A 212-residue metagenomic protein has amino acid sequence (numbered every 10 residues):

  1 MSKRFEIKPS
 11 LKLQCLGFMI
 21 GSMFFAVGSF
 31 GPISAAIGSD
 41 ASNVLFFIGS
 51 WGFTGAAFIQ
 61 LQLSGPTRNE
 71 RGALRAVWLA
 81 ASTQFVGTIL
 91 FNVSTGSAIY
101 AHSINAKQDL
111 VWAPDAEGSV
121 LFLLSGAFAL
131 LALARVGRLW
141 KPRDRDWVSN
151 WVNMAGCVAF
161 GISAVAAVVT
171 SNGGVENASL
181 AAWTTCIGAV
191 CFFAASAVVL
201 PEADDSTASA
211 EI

Functional and structural regions predicted by a protein language model:
M1-S10, G31-I37, I59-W78, S97-Q108 (+3 more regions): Juxtamembrane membrane-water interface segments of multi-pass membrane proteins, especially cytoplasmic-side
F5-T54, L61: The feature marks the first
L13-I20, A41-G52, A76-V86, K107-L124 (+4 more regions): Physicochemical signature of membrane-embedded alpha-helices that form the seven-helix bundle of GPCRs, emphasizing
G28, A56, F91-S94: Alpha-helical transmembrane segments and their immediate juxtamembrane boundary regions in integral membrane proteins
G87-G96, A155-T170: Hydrophobic alpha-helical transmembrane segments in multi-pass integral membrane proteins
V158-G161, V168, V190-F193, A197-L200: Hydrophobic alpha-helical segments
